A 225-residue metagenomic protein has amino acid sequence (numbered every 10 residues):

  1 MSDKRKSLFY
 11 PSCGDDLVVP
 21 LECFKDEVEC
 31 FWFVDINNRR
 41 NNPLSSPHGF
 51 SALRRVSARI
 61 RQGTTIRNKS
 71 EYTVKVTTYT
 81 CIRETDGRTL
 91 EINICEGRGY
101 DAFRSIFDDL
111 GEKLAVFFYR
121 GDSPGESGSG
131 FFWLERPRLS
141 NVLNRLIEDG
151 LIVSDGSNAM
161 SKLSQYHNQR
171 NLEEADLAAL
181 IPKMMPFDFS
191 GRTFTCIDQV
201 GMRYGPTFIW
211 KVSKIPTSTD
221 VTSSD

Functional and structural regions predicted by a protein language model:
M1-R5, C23-E27, D108-K113, R145-I147: Flexible, charged surface loops at secondary-structure boundaries
S2-T73: SAM cofactor-binding core of SAM-dependent methyltransferases, primarily the Rossmann-like beta-alpha-beta module
R5-F9, V28-D35, E91, K113-F117 (+1 more regions): Hydrophobic beta-strand segments of well-ordered beta-sheets in folded domains
L17-P20, R40-N42, G125-G128, M160-L163: Short catalytic/ligand-binding loop motif for oxyanion handling, primarily in non-cytosolic enzymes, centered on
H48-D108: S-adenosyl-L-methionine
R88-I147, S154-A159: Active-site segment flanking the S-adenosylmethionine/decSAM binding pocket in AdoMet-dependent transferases
S127-P216: C-terminal substrate-binding/active-site "lid" region of AdoMet-derived donor-dependent transferases
P216-D225: Flexible, glycine-/basic-rich loop-and-beta segments that form/coincide with the SAM-dependent methyltransferase
